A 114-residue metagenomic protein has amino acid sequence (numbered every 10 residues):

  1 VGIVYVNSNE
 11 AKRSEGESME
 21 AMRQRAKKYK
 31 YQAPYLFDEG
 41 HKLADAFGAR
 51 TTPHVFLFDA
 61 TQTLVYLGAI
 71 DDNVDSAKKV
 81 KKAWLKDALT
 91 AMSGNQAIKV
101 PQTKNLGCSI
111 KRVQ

Functional and structural regions predicted by a protein language model:
V1-K28, E39-D45: Structural microenvironment flanking redox-active thiols in thiol-disulfide oxidoreductases
Q32, D38-Q114: Thiol/selenol-based redox catalytic cores and closely related redox-interacting motifs
